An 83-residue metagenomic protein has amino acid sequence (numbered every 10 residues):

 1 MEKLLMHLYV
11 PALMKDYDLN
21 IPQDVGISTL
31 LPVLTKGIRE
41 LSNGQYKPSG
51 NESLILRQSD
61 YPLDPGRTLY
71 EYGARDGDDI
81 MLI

Functional and structural regions predicted by a protein language model:
E2-I83: Ubiquitin system architectures
